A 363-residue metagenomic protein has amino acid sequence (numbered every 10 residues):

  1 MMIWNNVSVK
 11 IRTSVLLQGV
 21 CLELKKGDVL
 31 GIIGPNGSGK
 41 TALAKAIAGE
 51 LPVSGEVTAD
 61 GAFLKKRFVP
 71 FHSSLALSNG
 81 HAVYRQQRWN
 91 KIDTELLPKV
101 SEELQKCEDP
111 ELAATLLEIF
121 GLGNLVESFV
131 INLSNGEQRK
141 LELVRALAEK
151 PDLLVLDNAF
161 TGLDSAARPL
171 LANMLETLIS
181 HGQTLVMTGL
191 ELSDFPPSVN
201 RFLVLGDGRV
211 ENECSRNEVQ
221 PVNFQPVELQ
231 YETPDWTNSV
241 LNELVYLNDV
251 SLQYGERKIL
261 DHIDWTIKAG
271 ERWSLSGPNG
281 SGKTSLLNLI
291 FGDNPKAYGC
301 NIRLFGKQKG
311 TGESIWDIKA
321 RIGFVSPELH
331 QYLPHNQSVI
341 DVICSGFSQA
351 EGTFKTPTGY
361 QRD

Functional and structural regions predicted by a protein language model:
M2-W4, L16-G19, V245, I259-H262: Conserved structural motif at the start of ABC-family nucleotide-binding domains
A44-K106, N288-G352: ABC ATPase nucleotide-binding domain signature region
E108-L125, C344, G359-D363: Conserved ABC ATPase "signature" region
F129, N158-A159: Walker B catalytic motif
F129-L133, E137, P357: Conserved ABC ATPase signature
L143: Hydrophobic anchor residue at the start of the ABC signature
L205, R209-Q230: Conserved beta-strand-loop-alpha-helix hinge in the C-terminal portion of ABC ATPase nucleotide-binding domains
